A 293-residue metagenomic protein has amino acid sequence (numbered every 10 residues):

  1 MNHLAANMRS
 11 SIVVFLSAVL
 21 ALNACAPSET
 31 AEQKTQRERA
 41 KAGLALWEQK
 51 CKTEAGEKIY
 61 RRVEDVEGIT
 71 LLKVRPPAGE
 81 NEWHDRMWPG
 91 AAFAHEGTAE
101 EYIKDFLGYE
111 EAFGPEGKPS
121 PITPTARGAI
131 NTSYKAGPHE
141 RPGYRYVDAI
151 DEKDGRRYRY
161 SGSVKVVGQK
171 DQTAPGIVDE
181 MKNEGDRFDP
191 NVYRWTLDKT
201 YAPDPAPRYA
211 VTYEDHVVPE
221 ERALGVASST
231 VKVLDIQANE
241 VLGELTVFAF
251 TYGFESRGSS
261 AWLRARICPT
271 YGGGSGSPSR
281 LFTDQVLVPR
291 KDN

Functional and structural regions predicted by a protein language model:
M1-C25: Sec-dependent bacterial lipoprotein signal peptides
A6, A31-A45, Q49, E67 (+5 more regions): Polar/charged alpha-helical tracts
N7, R37, V217-E221: Intrinsically disordered, low-complexity segments enriched in polar/charged residues with Gly/Pro, especially when
A18-V19, L44, A261: Residue-level signal for mature regions of secreted extracellular proteins and peptides
C25-T98, N293: N-terminal export/targeting and maturation segments
V74-N293: Mature extracytoplasmic/lumenal regions of exported proteins
